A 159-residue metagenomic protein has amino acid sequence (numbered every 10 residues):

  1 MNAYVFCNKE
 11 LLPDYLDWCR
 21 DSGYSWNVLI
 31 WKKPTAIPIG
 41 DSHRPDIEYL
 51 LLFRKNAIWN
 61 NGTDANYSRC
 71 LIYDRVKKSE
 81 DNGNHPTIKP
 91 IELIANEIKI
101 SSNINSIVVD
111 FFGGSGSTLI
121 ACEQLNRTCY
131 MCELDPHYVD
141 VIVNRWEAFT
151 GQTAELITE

Functional and structural regions predicted by a protein language model:
M1-M131, V139: Core catalytic lobe of class I
D135: Conserved SAM/SAH-binding beta-strand->alpha-helix loop
V143-E159: S-adenosyl-L-methionine
